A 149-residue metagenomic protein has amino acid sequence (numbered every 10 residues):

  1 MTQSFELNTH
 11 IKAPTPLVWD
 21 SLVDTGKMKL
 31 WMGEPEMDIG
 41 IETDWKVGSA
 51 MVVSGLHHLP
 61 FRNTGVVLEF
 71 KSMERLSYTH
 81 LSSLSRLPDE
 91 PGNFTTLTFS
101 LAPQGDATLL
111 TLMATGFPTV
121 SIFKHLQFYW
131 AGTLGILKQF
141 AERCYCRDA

Functional and structural regions predicted by a protein language model:
M1-D38: Hydrophobic ligand-binding cavity/cleft-lining segments
T2-N8, T15, A50, R62 (+3 more regions): Intrinsic-disorder/low-complexity, polar/charged segments enriched in Ser/Thr/Lys/Arg/Asp/Glu/Gln
N8-K12, V52-S54, V66, S100: Generic structural detector for well-ordered beta-strands
I11-A13, L84, G116-P118: Beta-strand elements of well-folded, non-transmembrane domains
V18-L22, M28, M51, V67 (+4 more regions): Hydrophobic pocket/interface hotspot
E34-S49, P60: A solvent-exposed, acidic/Ser-Thr-rich amphipathic alpha-helical stretch
E42, H57-Q104, T115, Q139: Hydrophobic-ligand binding "helix-grip"
L109, T115-A149: A conserved amphipathic terminal alpha-helix motif
